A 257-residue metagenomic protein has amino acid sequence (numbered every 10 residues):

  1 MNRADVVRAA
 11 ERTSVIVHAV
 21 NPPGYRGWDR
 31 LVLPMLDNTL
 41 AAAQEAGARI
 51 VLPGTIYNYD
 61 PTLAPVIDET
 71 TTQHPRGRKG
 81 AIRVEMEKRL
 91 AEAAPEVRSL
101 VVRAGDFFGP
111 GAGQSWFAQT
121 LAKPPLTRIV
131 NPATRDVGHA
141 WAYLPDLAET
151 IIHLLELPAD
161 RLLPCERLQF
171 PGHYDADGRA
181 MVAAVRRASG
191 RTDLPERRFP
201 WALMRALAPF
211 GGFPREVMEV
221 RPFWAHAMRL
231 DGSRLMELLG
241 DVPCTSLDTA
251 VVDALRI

Functional and structural regions predicted by a protein language model:
M1, R30, A142-P145, A176 (+2 more regions): Residue-level signal for the nucleotide or nucleotide-sugar donor/cofactor binding architecture
M1-A46: NAD(P)H-binding glycine-rich loop region in Rossmannoid oxidoreductase-like domains and their noncatalytic homologs
R3, V7, T13, L40 (+2 more regions): Short, amphipathic alpha-helical "lid/cap" segments that border enzyme active or binding sites
L36-V84, L100: Conserved Rossmann-fold NAD(P)-dependent oxidoreductase catalytic core, especially the SDR/UDP-sugar
T55, K88-G111: Conserved beta-loop-beta element that borders a ligand/cofactor-binding pocket
G105-Q114, A133-P145, A159, P171-G172: Glycine-rich "substrate-gating" loop/helix at the edge of Rossmann-like oxidoreductase active sites
A122-A142, D146, H153-L154, R161-L163: A conserved pocket-lining segment of Rossmann-fold NAD(P)-dependent short-chain dehydrogenase/reductase
H153-E216, G232, E237, T245-R256: Mid/C-terminal beta-alpha module of Rossmann-like enzyme folds, strongest in SDR-family dehydrogenases/epimerases
